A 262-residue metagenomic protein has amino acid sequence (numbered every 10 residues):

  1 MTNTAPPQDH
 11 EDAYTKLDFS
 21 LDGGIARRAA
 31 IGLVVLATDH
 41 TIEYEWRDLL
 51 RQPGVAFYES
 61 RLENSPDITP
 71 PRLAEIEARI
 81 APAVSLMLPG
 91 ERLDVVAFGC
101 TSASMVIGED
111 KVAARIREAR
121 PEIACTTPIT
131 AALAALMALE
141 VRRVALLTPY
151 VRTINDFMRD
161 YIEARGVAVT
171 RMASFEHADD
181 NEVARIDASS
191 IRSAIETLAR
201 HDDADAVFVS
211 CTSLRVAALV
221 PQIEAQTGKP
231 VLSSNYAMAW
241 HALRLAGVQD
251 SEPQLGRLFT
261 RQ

Functional and structural regions predicted by a protein language model:
T2-P82, Y150-N155, R159-D187: N-terminal glycine-rich anion-binding loop in soluble enzyme alpha/beta folds
E77-E91, S190-A204: Short, well-structured alpha-helical segments in soluble
A83-T130: Glycine/small-residue-rich loop that forms an oxyanion/phosphate-binding "nest" at active or ligand-binding sites
L93-G99, A145-L146, A204-C211: Periplasmic-binding protein-like
A113-L136, I223-M238, A242: Short, acidic/small-residue loops that bind anionic groups at enzyme active sites
R192-I223, M238-A239: Hydrophobic alpha-helical
S233-Q262: C-terminal functional extensions of proteins
